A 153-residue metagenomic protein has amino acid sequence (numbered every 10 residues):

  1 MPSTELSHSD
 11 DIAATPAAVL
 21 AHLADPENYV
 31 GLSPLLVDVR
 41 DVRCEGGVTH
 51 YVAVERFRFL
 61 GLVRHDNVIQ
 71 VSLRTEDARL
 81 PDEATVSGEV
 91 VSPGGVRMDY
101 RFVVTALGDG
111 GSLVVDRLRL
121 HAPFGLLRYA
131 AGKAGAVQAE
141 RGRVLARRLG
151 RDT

Functional and structural regions predicted by a protein language model:
M1-V48: Hydrophobic ligand-binding cavity/cleft-lining segments
S3-S9, V48-H50, T85, R97-D99 (+1 more regions): Intrinsic-disorder/low-complexity, polar/charged segments enriched in Ser/Thr/Lys/Arg/Asp/Glu/Gln
H8-T15, Y100-F102, R141-A146: Residue-level detection of beta-strand scaffold positions
H22-D25, A53-V54, D82-G88: Short Pro/Gly-enriched beta-strand edge/turn motifs at strand-loop
V30, P34, R58-G111, R119-H121 (+2 more regions): Hydrophobic-ligand binding "helix-grip"
L36, R40, F102, F124 (+1 more regions): Solvent-exposed, flexible loop/coil residues
T49-E55, L60-G61: Short, well-structured hydrophobic secondary-structure segments
E76, L113-T153: A conserved amphipathic terminal alpha-helix motif
